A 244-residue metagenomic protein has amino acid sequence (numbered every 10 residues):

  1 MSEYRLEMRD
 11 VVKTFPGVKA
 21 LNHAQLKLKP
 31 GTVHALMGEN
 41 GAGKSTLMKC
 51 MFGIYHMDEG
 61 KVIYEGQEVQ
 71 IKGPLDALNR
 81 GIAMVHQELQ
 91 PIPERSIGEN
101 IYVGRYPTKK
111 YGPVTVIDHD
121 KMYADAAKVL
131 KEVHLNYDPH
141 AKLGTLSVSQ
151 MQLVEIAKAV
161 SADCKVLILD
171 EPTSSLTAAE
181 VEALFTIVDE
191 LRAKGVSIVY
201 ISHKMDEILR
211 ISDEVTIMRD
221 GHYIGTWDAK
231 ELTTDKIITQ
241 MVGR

Functional and structural regions predicted by a protein language model:
S2-R244: Glycine-rich phosphate-binding loops of nucleotide-dependent enzymes
